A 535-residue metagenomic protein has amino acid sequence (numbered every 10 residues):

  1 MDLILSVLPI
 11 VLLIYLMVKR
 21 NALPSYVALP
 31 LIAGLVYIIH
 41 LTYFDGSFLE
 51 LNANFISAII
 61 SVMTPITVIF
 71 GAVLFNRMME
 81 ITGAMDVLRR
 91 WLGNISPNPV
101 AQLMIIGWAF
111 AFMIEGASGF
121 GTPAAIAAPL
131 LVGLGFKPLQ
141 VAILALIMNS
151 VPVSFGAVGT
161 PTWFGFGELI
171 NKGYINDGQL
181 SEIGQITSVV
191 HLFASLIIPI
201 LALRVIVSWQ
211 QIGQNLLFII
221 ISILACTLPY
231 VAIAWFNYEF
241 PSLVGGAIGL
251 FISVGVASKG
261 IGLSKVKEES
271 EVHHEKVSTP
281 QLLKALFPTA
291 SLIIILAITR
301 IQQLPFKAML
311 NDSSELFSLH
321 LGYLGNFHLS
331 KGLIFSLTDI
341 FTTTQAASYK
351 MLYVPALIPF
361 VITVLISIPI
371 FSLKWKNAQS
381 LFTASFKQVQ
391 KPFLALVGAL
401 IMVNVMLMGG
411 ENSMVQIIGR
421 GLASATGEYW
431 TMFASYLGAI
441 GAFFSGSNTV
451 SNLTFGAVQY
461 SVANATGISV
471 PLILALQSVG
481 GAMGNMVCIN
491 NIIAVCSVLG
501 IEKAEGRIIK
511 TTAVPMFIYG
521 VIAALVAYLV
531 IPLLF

Functional and structural regions predicted by a protein language model:
M1-L8, V62-P65, S118-P123, L180-L196 (+4 more regions): Structural signature of hydrophobic alpha-helical transmembrane segments
L5-Y15, A22-D45, I66-A72, I219-I223 (+4 more regions): Hydrophobic mid-bilayer segments of alpha-helices in multi-pass membrane transport proteins, especially secondary
K19-A22, S154-S270, G481-F535: Juxtamembrane and boundary regions of transmembrane helices in multi-pass small-molecule transporters and channels
N52-L134, I143, S372-V458: Membrane-embedded alpha-helical segments and adjacent helix-loop junctions characteristic of multi-pass solute
I81-A84, P97-N98, L131-Q140, E168-Q179 (+5 more regions): Juxtamembrane helix-boundary/capping and inter-helix hinge elements in multi-pass membrane proteins
V100-F112, P138-V151, G178-L196, A395-G398 (+2 more regions): Alpha-helical transmembrane segments of multi-pass membrane proteins
T122-V132, L146, G159-N171, Q416 (+2 more regions): Re-entrant/interfacial helical elements at transmembrane boundaries that shape and gate the permeation pathway
E268, V272-L437: Transmembrane helical segments that form the transport core of multi-pass membrane transport proteins
